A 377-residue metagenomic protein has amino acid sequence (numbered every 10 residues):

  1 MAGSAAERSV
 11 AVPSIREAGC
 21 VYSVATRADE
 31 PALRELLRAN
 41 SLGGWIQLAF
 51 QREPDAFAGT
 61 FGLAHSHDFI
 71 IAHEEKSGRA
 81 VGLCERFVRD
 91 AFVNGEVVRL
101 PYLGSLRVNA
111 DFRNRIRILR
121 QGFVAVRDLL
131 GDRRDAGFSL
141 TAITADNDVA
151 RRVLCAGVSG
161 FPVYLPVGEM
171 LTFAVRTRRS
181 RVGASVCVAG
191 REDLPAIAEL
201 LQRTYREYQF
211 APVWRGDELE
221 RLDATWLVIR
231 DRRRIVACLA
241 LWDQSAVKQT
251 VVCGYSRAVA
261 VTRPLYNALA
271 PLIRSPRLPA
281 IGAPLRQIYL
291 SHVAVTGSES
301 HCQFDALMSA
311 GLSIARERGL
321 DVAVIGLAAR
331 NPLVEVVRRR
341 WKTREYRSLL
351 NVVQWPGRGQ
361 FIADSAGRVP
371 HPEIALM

Functional and structural regions predicted by a protein language model:
A2-H65, F69-H73, A80, Y102 (+4 more regions): Short amphipathic alpha-helix that is part of the acyltransferase structural core
A2-P13, T141-G183, A237-M377: Active-site/acyl-donor-binding loops of N-acyltransferases
A58-T60, F69, V88-N94, R127-D128 (+1 more regions): Catalytic micro-motifs at enzyme active sites that drive phosphoryl/nucleotidyl and oxygen chemistry
H67, V98, L103, D223-A224 (+1 more regions): Short coil/loop residues immediately preceding or within conserved phosphate-binding loops of NTP-utilizing enzyme
H67-C84, D223-V252: Conserved beta-hairpin
E75-R79, E85-N94, G104, L241-V247 (+1 more regions): Acetyl-CoA-dependent GNAT
V108, R113-L130, S300-S313: Conserved acetyl-CoA-binding loop-helix of GNAT-fold acetyltransferases
A110-F112, R120-L227, A237, D243: Contiguous mid-protein beta-loop-alpha structural module that forms a pocket-lining wall or clamp of enzyme active
